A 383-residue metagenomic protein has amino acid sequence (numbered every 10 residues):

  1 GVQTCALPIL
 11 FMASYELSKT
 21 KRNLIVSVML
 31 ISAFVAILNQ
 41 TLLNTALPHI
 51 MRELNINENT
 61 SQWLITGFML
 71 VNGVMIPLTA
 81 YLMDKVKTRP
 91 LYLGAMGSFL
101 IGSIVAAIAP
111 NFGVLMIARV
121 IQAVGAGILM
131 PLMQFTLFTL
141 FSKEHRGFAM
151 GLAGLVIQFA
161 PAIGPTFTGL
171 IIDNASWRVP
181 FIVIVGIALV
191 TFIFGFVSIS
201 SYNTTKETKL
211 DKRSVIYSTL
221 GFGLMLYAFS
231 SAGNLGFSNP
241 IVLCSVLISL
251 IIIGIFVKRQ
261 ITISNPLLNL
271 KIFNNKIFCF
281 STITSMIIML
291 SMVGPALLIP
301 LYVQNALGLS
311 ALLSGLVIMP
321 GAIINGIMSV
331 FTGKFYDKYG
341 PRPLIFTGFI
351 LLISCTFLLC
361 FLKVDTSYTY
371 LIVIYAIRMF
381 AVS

Functional and structural regions predicted by a protein language model:
G1-L7: Short, small-residue-biased leader/transition segments that mark boundaries at the very start of proteins
I9-S18: Short, Lys/Arg-rich, polar N-terminal cytosolic tail immediately upstream of the first transmembrane signal-anchor
L24-L38, L43-L47, L54-G67, L78-A80 (+7 more regions): 12-transmembrane solute porter fold
I50-M51, L82-M83, F167-A175, F229 (+2 more regions): Interfacial helix-cap and linker-helix signal at transmembrane-aqueous boundaries of multi-pass secondary transporters
L70-V74, I104, Q158, A162 (+3 more regions): Hydrophobic/small/kink-forming positions within alpha-helical transmembrane segments of polytopic membrane proteins
G73, L100-I101, V185-F192, I253 (+3 more regions): Small-residue-rich packing faces within the transmembrane alpha-helices of Major Facilitator Superfamily
I76, A80-R213, D365: Helix-loop-helix hairpins in multi-pass membrane proteins, especially solute transporters
D173-T284, V317: Hydrophobic transmembrane-helix bundles of small-molecule transporters
